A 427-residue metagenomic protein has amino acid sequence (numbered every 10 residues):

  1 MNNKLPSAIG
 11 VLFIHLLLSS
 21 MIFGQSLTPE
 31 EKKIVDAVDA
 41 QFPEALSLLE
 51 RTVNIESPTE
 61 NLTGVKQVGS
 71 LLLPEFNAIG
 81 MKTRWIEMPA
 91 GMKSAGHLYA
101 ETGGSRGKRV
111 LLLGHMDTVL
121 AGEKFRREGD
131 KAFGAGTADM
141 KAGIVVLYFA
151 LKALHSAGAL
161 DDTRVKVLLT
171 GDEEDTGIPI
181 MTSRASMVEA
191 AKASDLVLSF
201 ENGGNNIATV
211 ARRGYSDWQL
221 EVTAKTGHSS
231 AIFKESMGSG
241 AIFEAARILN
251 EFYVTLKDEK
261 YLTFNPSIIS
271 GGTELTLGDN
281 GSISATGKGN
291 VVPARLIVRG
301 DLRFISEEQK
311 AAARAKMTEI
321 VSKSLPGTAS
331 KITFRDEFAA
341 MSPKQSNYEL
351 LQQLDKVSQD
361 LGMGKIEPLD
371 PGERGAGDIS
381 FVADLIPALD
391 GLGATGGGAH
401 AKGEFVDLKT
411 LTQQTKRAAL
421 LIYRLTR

Functional and structural regions predicted by a protein language model:
M1-S7, D162: Positively charged n-region of N-terminal signal peptides that target proteins for export
G10-M21: Bacterial N-terminal signal peptides
Q25-A135, H155-L160: Acidic/His- and Gly-rich active-site-bordering loop/insert found across diverse amide/peptide-bond hydrolases
Q25-P29, K33, A40, S57 (+2 more regions): Metal-dependent amide/peptide-bond hydrolase catalytic core, centered on the "pita-bread" metallohydrolase fold
L46-E50, G69, L73, Y148-L151 (+6 more regions): Extracytoplasmic/secreted envelope proteins and their assembly/folding machinery, especially bacterial periplasmic
R106-L169, A190, K402, D407-K409 (+1 more regions): Active-site metal-coordination/substrate-binding segment of hydrolases, especially metallo-dependent peptidases
M116-E128, A211-V222, K356: Acidic-glycine-rich active-site phosphate/pyrophosphate-binding loop
M140-D217, G271-G278, T426-R427: Acidic/histidine-rich catalytic neighborhood of metal-dependent amide-processing enzymes
